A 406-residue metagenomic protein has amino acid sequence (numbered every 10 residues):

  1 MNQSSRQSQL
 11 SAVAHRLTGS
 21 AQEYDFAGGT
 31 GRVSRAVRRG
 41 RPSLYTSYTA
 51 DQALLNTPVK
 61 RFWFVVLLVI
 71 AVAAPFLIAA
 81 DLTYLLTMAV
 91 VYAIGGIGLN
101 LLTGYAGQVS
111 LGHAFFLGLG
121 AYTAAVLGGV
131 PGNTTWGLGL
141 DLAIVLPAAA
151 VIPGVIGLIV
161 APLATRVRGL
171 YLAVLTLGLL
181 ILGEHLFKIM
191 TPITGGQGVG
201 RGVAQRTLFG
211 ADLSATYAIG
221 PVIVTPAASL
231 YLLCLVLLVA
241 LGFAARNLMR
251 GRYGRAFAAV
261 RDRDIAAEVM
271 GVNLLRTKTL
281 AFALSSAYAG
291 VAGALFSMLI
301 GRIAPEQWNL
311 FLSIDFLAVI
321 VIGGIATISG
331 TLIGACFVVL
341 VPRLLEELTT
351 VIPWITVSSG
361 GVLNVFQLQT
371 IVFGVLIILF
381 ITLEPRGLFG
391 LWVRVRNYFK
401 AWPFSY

Functional and structural regions predicted by a protein language model:
N2-Y406: Transmembrane alpha-helices and adjacent helix-loop boundaries
